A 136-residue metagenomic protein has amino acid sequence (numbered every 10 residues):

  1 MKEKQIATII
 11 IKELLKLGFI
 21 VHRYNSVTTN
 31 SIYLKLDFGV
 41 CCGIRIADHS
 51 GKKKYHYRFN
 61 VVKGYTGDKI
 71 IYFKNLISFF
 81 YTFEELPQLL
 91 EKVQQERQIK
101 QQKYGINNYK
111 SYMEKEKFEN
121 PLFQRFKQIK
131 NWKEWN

Functional and structural regions predicted by a protein language model:
M1-G39, D68-F83, R97-N136: Negatively charged, low-complexity tracts enriched in Asp/Glu with abundant Ser/Thr
V40-I99: Intrinsically disordered, low-complexity regulatory segments enriched in Ser/Thr/Pro and charged residues
